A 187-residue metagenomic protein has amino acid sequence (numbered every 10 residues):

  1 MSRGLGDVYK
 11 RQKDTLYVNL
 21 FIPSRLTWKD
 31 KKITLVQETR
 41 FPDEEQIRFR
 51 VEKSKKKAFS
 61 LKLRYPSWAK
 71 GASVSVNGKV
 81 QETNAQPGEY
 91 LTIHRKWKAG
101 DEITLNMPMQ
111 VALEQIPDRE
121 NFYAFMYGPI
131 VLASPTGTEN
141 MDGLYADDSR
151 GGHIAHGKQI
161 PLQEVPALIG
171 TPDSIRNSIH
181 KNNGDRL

Functional and structural regions predicted by a protein language model:
M1-Y9: Single conserved hydrophobic/aromatic residue that forms the stacking wall/gate of nucleotide- or nucleobase-binding
K10-K53, K62: Edge strands and adjacent loops of beta-rich recognition modules
K56-V76: Beta-strand-rich binding/interaction modules
F59-K62, I93-P108: C-terminal beta-strand-rich structural cap/linker in extracellular carbohydrate-active enzymes
A69-H94, L113-E120: Solvent-exposed beta-strand/loop surfaces of large extracellular or lumenal domains
M107-D185: Glycine/proline-rich low-complexity spacer/linker segments in large multi-domain proteins
